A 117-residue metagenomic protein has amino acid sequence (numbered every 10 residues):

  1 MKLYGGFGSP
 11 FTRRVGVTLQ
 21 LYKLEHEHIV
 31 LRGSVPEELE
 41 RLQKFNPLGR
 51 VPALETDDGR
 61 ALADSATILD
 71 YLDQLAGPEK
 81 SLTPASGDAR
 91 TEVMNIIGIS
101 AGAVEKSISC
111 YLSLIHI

Functional and structural regions predicted by a protein language model:
M1-I115: GST-like domain detector, emphasizing the conserved glutathione-binding G-site in the N-terminal thioredoxin-like
